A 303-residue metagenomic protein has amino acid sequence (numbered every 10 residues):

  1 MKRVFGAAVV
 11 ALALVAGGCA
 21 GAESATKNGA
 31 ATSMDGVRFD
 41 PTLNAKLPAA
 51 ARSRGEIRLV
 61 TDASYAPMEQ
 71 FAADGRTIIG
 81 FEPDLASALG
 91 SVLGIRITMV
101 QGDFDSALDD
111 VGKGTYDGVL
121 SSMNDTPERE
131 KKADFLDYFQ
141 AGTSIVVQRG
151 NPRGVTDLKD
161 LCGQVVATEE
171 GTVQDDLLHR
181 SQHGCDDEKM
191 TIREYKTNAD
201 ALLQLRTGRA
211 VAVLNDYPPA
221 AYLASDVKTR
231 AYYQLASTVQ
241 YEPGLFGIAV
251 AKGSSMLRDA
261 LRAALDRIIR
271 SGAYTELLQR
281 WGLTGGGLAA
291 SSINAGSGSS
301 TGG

Functional and structural regions predicted by a protein language model:
A13-G18: C-terminal motif of bacterial Sec signal peptides marking the signal peptidase cleavage site
A20, N28-P41, P83-V92, N151 (+4 more regions): Extended ligand-binding regions for polar small-molecule ligands
G21-T26, A30-A49, V173-I192, A231-Y233 (+1 more regions): Ligand-binding clefts/hinges and TM-proximal coupling segments of bilobed small-molecule sensing domains
A25-L120: Extracytoplasmic small-molecule ligand-binding "clamshell" domains of the periplasmic binding protein/Venus flytrap
A63, Q140-V147, S225-A263, T284-G303: Periplasmic-binding protein-like
A66, R76-V92, M123-N124, S144-N198 (+2 more regions): Bilobed "Venus flytrap"/periplasmic-binding protein-like clamshell domains and structurally analogous long
S87, R96-D160: Acidic, polar ligand-binding/catalytic clefts
D105-S106, M123-E130, H179-S181, T207 (+1 more regions): A ligand-binding cleft/hinge motif common to bilobed small-molecule-binding domains
